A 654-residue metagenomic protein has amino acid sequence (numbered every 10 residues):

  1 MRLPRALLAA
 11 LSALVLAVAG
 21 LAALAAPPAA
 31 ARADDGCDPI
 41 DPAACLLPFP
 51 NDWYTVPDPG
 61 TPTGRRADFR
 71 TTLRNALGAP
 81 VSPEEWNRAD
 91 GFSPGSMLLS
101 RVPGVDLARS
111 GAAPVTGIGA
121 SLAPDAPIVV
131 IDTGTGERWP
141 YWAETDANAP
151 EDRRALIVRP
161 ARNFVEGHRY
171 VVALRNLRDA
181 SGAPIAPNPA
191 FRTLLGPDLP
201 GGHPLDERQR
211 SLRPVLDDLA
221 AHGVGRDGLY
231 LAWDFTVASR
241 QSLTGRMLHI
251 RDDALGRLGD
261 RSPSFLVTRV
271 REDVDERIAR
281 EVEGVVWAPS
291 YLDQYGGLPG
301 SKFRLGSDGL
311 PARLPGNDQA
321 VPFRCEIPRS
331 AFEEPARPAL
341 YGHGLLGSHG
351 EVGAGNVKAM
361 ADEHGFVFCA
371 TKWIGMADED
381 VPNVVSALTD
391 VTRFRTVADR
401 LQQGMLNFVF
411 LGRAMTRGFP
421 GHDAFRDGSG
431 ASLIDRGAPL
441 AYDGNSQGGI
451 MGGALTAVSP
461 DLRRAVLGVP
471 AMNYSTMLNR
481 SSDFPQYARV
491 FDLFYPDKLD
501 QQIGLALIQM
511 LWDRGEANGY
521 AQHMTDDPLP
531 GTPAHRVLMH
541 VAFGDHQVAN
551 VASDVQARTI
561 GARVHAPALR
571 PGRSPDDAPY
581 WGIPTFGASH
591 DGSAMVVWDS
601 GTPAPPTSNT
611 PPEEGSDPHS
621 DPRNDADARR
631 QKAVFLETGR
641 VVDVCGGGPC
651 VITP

Functional and structural regions predicted by a protein language model:
R2-A31: Secretory targeting and sorting signals
R32-V267, V274-P289, D293-G297: Acidic, low-complexity Ser/Thr/Gly/Pro-rich repeat segments typical of extracellular/periplasmic and surface-exposed
L98-S100, P338-Y341, V367-K372, A441-D443 (+3 more regions): Structural recognition of the beta-strand scaffold that forms the well-ordered cores of secreted hydrolase catalytic
G111-T116, P140-A143, R169-A173, A180-F191 (+10 more regions): Short, solvent-exposed loop/turn and secondary-structure capping segments
N148-R175, D179-A180, G316-V357: A conserved hydrophobic secondary-structure block that centers on an alpha-helix together with its immediately flanking
G296-V321, F332-S429: Cap/lid segment of the alpha/beta-hydrolase catalytic domain
R400-Q403, R463-P654: C-terminal subdomain of alpha/beta-hydrolase-fold enzymes, centered on the catalytic histidine and its supporting
A414, P420-N479: Primarily recognizes the serine-hydrolase "nucleophile elbow" in alpha/beta-hydrolase and SGNH/GDSL folds
